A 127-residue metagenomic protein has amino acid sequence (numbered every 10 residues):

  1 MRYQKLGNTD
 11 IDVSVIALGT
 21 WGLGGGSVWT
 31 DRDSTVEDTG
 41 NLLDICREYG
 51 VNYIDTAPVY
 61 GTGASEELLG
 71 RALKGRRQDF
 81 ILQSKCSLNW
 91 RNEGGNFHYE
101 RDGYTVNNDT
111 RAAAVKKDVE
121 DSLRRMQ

Functional and structural regions predicted by a protein language model:
M1-S84, L88-W90: N-terminal binding-site loop/beta-alpha segment at the start of enzyme catalytic domains that lines or forms
S27, S34, N96-Q127: Glycine/proline-rich, positively charged, aromatic-decorated active-site loop/lid region on the catalytic face
